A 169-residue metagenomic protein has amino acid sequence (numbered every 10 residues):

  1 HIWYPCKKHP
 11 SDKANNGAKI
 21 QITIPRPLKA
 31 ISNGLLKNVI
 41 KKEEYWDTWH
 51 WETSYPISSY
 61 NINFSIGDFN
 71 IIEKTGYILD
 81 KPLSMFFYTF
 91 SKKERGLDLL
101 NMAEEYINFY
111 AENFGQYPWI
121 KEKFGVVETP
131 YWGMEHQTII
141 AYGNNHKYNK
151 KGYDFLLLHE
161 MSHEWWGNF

Functional and structural regions predicted by a protein language model:
I2-L158: Hydrophobic helix-coil surface modules that form long, contiguous segments used for peptide/substrate interaction
M161-F169: Catalytic Zn2+-binding segment of zinc metalloproteases
